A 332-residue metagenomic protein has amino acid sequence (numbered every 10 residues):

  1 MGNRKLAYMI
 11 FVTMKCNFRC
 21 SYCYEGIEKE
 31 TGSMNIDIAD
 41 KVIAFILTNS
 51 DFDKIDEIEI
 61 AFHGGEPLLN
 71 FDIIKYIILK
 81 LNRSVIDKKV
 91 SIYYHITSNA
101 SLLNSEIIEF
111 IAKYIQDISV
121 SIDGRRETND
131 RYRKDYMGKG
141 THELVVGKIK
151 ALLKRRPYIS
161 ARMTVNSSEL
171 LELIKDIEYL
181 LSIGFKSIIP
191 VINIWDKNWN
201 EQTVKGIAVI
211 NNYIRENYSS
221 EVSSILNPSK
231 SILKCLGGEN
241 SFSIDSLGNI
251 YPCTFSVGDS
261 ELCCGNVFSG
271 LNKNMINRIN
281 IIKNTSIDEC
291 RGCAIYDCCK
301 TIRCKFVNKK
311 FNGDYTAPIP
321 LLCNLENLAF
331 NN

Functional and structural regions predicted by a protein language model:
N3-D37: Canonical Radical SAM [4Fe-4S] cluster-binding loop centered on the CxxxCxxC motif and its immediate flanking residues
V12-R19, E66-L69, C290-G292, Y296-C298: Cysteine-centered iron-sulfur cluster-binding motifs in ferredoxin-type domains/subunits of redox enzymes
C16, F62, G248: Conserved, mostly hydrophobic/aromatic
I27-T31, R131-K139, K310: Short glycine-enriched, charge-decorated loop/helix-capping segments at active-site entrances that position
I43-A61, N70-N193: Radical SAM/AdoMet-radical enzyme domain recognition
F45-H63, A317-N332: Short Fe-S-cluster ligation motifs
D196-S260, C298: A C-terminal junction/extension of Radical SAM enzymes
V257-N332: Flexible mid-to-C-terminal extensions adjoining Fe-S/redox cofactors in radical SAM and related proteins
